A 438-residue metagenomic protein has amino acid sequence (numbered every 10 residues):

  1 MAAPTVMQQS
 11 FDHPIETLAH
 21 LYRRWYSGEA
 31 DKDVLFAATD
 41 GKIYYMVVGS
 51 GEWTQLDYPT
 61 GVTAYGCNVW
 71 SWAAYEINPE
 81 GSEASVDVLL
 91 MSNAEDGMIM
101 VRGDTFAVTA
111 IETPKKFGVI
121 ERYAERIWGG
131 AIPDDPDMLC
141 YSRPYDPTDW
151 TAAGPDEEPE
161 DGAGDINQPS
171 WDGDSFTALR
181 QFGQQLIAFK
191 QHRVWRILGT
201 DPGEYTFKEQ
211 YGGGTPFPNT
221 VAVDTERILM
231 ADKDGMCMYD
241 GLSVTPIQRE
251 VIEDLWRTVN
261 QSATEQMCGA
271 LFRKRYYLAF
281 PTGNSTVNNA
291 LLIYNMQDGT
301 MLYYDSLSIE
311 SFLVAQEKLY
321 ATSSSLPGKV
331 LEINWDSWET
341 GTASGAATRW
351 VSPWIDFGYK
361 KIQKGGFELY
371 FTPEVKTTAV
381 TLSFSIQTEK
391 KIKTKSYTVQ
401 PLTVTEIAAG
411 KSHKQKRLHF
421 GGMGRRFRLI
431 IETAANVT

Functional and structural regions predicted by a protein language model:
M1-A84, G212-R227, K233-T438: Beta-sheet repeat architectures centered on beta-propellers
L18-L21, M91, K116-D134, P169-I197 (+3 more regions): Long, contiguous amphipathic alpha-helices that act as assembly "spine/axial" helices in icosahedral shell and virion
Y45, L186-Q210: Surface-exposed extracellular loop regions of Gram-negative outer-membrane beta-barrel proteins
T54, T109, Y205-T206: A structural motif specific to WD40 beta-propellers
T60-T63, D149-W171, R249-Q261: Surface-exposed loop and turn segments in beta-propeller and other repeat-based domains that flank or scaffold
V86, S92-N93: Extended acidic/polar, glycine-enriched regions that form or flank non-catalytic beta-rich accessory modules
G103-R122: Asp-box/WD-like beta-propeller blade repeats and closely related beta-sheet repeat scaffolds
R122-G154: Carboxylate/His-rich catalytic cores and anion/metal-binding grooves
